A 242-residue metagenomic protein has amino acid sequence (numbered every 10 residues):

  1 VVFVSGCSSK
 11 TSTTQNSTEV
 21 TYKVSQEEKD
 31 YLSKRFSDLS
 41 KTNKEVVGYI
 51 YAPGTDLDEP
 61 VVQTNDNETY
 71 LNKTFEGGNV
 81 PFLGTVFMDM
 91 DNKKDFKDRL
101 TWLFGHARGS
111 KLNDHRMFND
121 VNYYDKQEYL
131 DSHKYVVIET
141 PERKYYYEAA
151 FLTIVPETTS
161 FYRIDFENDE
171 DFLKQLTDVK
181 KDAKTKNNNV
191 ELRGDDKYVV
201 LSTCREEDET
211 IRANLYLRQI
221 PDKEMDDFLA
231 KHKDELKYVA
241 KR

Functional and structural regions predicted by a protein language model:
F3-G6: C-terminal motif of bacterial Sec signal peptides marking the signal peptidase cleavage site
S9-R242: Solvent-exposed, non-transmembrane regions of membrane-associated and secreted proteins
